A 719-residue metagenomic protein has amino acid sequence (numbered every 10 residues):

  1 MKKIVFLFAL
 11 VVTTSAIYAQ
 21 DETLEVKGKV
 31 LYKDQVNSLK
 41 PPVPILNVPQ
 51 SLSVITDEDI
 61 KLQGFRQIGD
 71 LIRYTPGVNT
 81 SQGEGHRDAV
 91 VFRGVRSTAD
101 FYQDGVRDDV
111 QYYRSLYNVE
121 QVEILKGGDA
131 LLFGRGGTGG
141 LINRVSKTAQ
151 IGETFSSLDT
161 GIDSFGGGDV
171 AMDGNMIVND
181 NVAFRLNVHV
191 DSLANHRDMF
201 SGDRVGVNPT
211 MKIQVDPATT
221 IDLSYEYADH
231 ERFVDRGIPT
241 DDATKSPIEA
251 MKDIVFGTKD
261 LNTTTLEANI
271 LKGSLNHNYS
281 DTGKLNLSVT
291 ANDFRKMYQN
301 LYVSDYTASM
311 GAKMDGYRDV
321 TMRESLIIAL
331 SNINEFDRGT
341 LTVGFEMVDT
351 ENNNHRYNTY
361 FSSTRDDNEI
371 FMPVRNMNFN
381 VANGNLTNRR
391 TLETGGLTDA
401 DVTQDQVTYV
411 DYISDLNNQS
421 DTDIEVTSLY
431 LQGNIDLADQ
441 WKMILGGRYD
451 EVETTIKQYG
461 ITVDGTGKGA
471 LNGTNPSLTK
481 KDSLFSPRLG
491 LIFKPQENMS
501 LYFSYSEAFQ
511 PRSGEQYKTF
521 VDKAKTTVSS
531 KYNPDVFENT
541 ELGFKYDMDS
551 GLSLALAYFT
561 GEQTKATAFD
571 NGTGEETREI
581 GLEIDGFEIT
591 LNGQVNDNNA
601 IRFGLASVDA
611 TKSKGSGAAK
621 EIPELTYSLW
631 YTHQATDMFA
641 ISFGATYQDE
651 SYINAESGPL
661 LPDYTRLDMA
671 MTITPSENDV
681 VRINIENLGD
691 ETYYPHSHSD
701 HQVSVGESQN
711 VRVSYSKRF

Functional and structural regions predicted by a protein language model:
F6-F8, A19, Y317, T321 (+5 more regions): Conserved C-terminal beta-signal and adjacent last beta-strands/turns of outer-membrane beta-barrel proteins
D21-E153, L542: Acidic, small-polar-rich N-terminal luminal/periplasmic segments of exported/outer-membrane proteins
N118-E120, L131-P209, V215-I221, N269 (+2 more regions): Outer-membrane beta-barrel translocator/receptor signature
G161-G167, H189-D216, E249-K272, K313-A329 (+8 more regions): Outer-membrane beta-barrel proteins
D191, N195, T210-N278, K284 (+3 more regions): Acidic/polar loop-and-plug regions of large Gram-negative outer-membrane beta-barrel proteins
Q214-D216, R338-T340, F345-T350, R365 (+5 more regions): Structural signature of Gram-negative outer-membrane beta-barrels, strongest in the C-terminal barrel of TonB-dependent
N276-N278, K284-T290, F294-N300, K494 (+3 more regions): Membrane-embedded beta-barrel scaffold of Gram-negative outer-membrane proteins
E335, D439-M443, S553-T564, F569 (+4 more regions): Gram-negative outer-membrane beta-barrel transporters
